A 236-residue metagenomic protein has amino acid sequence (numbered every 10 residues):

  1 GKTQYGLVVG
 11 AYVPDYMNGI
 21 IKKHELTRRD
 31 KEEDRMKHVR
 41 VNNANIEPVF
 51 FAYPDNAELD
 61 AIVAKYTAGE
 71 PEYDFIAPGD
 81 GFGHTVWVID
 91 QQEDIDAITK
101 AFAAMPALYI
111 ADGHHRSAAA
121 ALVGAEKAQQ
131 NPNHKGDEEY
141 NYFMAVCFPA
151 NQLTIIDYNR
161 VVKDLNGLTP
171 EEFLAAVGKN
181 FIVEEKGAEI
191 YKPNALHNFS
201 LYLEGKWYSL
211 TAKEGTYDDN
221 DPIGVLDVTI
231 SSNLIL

Functional and structural regions predicted by a protein language model:
G1-I235: Surface-exposed, charge/polar-rich loops and edge strands
